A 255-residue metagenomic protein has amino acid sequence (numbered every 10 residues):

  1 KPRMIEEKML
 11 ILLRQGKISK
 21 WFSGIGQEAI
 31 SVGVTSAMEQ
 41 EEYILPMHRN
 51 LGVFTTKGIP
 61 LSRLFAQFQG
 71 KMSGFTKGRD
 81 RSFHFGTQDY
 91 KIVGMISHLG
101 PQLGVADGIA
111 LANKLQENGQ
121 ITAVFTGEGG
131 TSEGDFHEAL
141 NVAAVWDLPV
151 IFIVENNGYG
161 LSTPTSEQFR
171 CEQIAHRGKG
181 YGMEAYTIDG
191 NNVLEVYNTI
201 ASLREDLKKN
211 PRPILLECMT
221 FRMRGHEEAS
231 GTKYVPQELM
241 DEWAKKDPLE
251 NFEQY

Functional and structural regions predicted by a protein language model:
K1: Mature N-terminal segment immediately following signal peptide/propeptide cleavage in secreted/periplasmic
E6-W146, P164-R170, A175, G180-G182: Cofactor-binding active-site loop characterized by glycine-rich and histidine/acidic residues
I92-Y255: Glycine-rich ThDP/TPP pyrophosphate-binding loop and its adjacent helix/strand module within ThDP-dependent enzymes
